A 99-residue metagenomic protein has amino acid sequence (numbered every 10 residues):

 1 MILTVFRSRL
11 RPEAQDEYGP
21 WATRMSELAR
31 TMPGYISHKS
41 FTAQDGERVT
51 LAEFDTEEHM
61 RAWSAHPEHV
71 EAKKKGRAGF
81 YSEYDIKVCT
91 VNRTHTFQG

Functional and structural regions predicted by a protein language model:
M1-R48, E57-A65, Y81-G99: Short S/T/G/P-rich N-terminal loop/turn motif that feeds into the first structured element of a domain
K73: Alpha-helical and His/Cys-centered functional microenvironments
G76-A78: Arginine/glycine-rich "motif VI" loop of SF2 helicases in the C-terminal RecA-like domain
